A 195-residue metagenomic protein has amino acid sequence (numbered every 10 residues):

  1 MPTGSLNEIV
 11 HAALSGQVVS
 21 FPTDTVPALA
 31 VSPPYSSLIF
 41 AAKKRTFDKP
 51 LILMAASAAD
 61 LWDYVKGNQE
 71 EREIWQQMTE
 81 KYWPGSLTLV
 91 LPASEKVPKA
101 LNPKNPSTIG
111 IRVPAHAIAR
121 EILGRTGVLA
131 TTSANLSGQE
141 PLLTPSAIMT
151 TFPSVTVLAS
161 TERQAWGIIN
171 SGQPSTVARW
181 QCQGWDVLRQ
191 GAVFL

Functional and structural regions predicted by a protein language model:
M1-L195: Active-site-adjacent structural elements in enzyme catalytic cores
